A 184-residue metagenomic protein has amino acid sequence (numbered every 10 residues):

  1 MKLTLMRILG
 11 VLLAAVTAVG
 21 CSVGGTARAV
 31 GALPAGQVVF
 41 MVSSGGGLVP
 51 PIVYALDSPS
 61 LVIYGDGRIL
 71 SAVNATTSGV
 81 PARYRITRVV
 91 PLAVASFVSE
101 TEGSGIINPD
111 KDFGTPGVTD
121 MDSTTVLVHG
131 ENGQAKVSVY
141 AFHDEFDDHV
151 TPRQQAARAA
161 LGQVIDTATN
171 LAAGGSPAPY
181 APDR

Functional and structural regions predicted by a protein language model:
M1-L9: Bacterial N-terminal signal peptides that target proteins for export
I8, A82-V90, G133-H143: Short amphipathic beta-strand/extended segments with alternating polar/hydrophobic composition
L9-G20: Bacterial N-terminal signal peptides
C21-V49, V53, I106-R184: Short, well-ordered, aromatic-rich surface patches in folded extracellular/luminal domains
V53-N74: Short, flexible N-terminal segments of the mature chain
L61, F97, V126: Short, structured motif recognition centered on aromatic/hydrophobic residues
G65-D66, P91-V94, V128-A135: A short, structured loop/turn motif at beta-sheet edges
S71-P109: A short-motif feature that recognizes glycine-rich, charge-decorated loops that bind or process nucleotide phosphates
